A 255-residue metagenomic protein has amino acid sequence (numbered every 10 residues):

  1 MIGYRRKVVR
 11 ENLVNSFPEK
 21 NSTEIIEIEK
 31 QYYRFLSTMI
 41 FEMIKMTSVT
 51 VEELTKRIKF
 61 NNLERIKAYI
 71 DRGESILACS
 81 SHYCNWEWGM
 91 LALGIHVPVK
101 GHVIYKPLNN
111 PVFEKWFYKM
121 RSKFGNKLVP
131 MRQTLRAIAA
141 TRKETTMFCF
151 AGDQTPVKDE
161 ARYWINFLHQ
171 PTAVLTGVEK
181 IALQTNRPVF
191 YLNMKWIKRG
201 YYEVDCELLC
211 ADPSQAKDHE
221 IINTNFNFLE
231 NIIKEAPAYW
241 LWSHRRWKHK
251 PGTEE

Functional and structural regions predicted by a protein language model:
M1-S80, E114-K115, K119-M120, G125: Membrane-anchoring hydrophobic helices of lipid-metabolizing enzymes
Y4, F60, C84, P111-V112 (+3 more regions): Residue-level recognition of alpha-helix initiation/capping sites
V9-N12, G89, W116-F117, G177 (+1 more regions): Hydrophobic alpha-helical segments typical of transmembrane helices and their membrane-interface/capping positions
E27-K30, A68-I70, H96, R132-E255: Non-catalytic C-terminal accessory region of glycerolipid acyltransferases and related lyso-lipid remodeling enzymes
M43, H82-C84, I232: Juxtamembrane/interfacial segments around transmembrane helices
R72-R132, V157-N166, Q170: Catalytic core of membrane glycerolipid acyltransferases/transacylases, capturing the structured, soluble-facing
